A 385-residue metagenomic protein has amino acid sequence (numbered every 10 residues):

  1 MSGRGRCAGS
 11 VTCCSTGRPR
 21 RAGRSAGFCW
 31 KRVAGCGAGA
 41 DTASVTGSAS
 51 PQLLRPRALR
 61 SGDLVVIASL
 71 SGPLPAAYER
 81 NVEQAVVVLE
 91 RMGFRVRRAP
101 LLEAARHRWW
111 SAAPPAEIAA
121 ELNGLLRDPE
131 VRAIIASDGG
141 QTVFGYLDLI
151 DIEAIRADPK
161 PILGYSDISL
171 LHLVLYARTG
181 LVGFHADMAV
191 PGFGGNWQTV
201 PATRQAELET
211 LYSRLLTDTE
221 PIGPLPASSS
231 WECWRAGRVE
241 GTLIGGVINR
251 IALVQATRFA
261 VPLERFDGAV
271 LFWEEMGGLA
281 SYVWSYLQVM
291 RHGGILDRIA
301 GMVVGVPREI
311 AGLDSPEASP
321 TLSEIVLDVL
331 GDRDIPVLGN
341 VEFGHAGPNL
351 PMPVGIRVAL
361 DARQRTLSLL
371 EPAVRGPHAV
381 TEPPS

Functional and structural regions predicted by a protein language model:
M1-F28, A34-V45: Compositionally biased, low-complexity flexible segments
V45-E130: ATP/NTP phosphate-donor binding region
I150-V174, V182-A189: Short, acidic/small-residue loops that bind anionic groups at enzyme active sites
R156-P161, T179-L181, I299-A300, D332-I335: A short helix->loop->beta-strand "cap" motif at the edges of active sites that frequently abuts
S169-G180, A346-M352: Glycine-rich, charge-decorated loop segments at or immediately adjacent to ligand/cofactor-binding or catalytic sites
F184-N249: Conserved anion/nucleotide-ligand pocket segment
F259-L322: Internal helical hairpin/lid segments
V304-S385: ATP/nucleoside-binding phosphotransfer catalytic cores, i.e., glycine-rich phosphate-binding loops
